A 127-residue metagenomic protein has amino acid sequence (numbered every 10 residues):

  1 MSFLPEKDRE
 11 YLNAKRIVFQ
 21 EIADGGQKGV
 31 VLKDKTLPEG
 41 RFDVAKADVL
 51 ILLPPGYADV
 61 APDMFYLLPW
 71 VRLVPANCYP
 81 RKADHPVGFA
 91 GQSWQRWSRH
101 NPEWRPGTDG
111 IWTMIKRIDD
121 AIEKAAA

Functional and structural regions predicted by a protein language model:
M1-V44: Strand-helix-loop interaction patch of compact alpha/beta domains
S2, A61-A127: Domain-scale recognition of soluble eukaryotic interaction modules
D8-R16, L53, I118-A125: Hydrophobic, Leu/Ile/Phe/Ala-enriched alpha-helical segments that form helix-helix packing faces
E39-V44, Y57, R72-V74, C78-Y79: Conserved helix-adjacent loop modules within structured domains
L52-A58: Proline-anchored loop/turn motifs at beta-strand termini and strand-loop-strand connectors
